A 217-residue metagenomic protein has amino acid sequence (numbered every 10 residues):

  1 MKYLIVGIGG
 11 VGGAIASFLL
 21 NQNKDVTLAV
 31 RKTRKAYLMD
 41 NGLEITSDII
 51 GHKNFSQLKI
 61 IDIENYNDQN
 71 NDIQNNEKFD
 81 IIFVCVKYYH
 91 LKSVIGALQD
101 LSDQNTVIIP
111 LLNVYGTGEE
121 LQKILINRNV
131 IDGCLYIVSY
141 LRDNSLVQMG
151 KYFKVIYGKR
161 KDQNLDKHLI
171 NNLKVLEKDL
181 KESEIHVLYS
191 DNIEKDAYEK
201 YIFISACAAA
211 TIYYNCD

Functional and structural regions predicted by a protein language model:
M1, D80, F153: Nucleotide donor/acceptor-binding cores
M1-I50, F55: NAD(P)+-binding Rossmann beta1-loop-alpha1 motif at the extreme N-terminus of oxidoreductases
Y3, K24-V26, I108, V130 (+1 more regions): Hydrophobic anchor at the start of a short beta-strand that flanks the dinucleotide cofactor-binding loop
I5, L28-R31, V84-C85, P110-L111 (+2 more regions): Active-site-adjacent beta-strand anchor residues
A29-R31, D48, F55, I61-I63 (+2 more regions): Conserved beta-strand termini and adjacent loop/short-helix elements that scaffold enzyme active sites in alpha/beta
F55-L146: Rossmann-like NAD(P)(H) cofactor-binding subdomain of soluble oxidoreductases
N113-E199, A206: Rossmann-fold dinucleotide-binding core
I202-Y214: Short amphipathic alpha-helical "interface-anchor" segments enriched in bulky aromatics
